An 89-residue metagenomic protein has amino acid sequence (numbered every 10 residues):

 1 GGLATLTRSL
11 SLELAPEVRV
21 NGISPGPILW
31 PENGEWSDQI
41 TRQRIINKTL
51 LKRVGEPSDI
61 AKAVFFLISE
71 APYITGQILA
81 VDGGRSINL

Functional and structural regions predicted by a protein language model:
G1-E13: Conserved catalytic helix of short-chain dehydrogenase/reductases
G2-T5, L29, G55-E56: Conserved cofactor-binding/catalytic machinery of classical short-chain dehydrogenase/reductase
A15-R19, T75-G76: Short, small/polar-rich loop/turn modules that mediate ligand/substrate recognition or access, typified
P16-V18, N47, E70: Short coil/turn segments at alpha/beta junctions that flank glycine-rich nucleotide-binding fingerprints
R19-L29, I68, A80-D82: Conserved SDR Rossmann-fold cofactor-binding beta-strand/turn motif
G22-T49: A glycine/serine/threonine-rich, flexible loop-to-helix segment that serves as the NAD(P) cofactor-binding "lid"
T49-I60: A conserved structural motif in NAD(P)-dependent oxidoreductases
V64-F65, S69, T75-L89: Short C-terminal tail/terminal secondary-structure segment of NAD(P)H-dependent dehydrogenase/reductase domains
